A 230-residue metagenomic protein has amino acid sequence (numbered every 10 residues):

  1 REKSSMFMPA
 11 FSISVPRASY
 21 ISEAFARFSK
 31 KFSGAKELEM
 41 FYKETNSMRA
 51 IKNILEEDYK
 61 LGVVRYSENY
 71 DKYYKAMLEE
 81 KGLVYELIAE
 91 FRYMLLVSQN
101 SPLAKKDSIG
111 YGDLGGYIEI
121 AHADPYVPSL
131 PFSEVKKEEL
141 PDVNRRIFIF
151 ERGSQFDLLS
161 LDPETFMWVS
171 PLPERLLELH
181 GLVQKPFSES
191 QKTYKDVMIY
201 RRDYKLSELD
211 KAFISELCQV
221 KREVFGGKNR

Functional and structural regions predicted by a protein language model:
R1-E2, S33-A35, P171-L179, E189-R230: C-terminal effector-binding regulatory domain of bacterial HTH transcription factors
S5, M77-Y93, V97-E119: Flexible hinge/capping segments at coil-to-helix
F7-Y74: Central regulatory/effector-binding core of bacterial HTH transcription factors
I21-S29, D71, G110-Y111, G115-L140 (+1 more regions): Secondary-structure junction motif
N46-S47, V63-D71, S98-Q99, P163-E164 (+1 more regions): Beta->alpha turn/N-cap motifs
I51-L55, Y85, Y111, Q155-F156: Short hydrophobic/charged patches on amphipathic alpha-helices used for structural packing and interfaces
L55-K60, D124-V183: Hydrophobic hinge/microswitch elements
E80-E86, F91, G153-D203: Beta-alpha-beta core module
